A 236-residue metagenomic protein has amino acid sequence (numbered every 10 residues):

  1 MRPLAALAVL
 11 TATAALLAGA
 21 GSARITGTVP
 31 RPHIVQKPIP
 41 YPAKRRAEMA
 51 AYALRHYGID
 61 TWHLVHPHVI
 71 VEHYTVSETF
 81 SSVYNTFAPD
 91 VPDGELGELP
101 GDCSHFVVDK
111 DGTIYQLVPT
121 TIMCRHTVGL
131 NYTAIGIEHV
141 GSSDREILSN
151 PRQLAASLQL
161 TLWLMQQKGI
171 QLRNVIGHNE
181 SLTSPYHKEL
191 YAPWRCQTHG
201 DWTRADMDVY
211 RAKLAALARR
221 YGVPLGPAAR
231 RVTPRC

Functional and structural regions predicted by a protein language model:
P3-L10, L16-T127, R235: N-terminal catalytic cores of peptidoglycan-degrading enzymes
I25-R46, S143-C236: Basic/polar, cationic surfaces and motifs that engage anionic cell-wall and phosphate/carboxylate ligands
G58-I59, C103-S104, G141-P151: Second-shell loop/turn segments in exported
V65, L99, L130, E146-L154: Solvent-exposed, acidic/flexible segments
V69, A134-G136, N174: Structural preference for beta-strand elements that scaffold enzyme active sites
T75, E138-S142: Short glycine-rich beta-strand segments
V128-H139: Short coil-to-beta-strand
